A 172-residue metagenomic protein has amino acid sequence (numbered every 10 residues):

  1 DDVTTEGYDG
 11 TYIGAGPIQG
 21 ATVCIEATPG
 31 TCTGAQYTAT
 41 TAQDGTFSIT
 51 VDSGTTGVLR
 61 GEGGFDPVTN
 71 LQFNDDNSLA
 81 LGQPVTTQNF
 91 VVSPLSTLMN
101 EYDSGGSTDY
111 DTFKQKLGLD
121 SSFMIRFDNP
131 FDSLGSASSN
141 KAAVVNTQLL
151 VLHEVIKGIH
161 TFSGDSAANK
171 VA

Functional and structural regions predicted by a protein language model:
D1-A172: Feature for extracytoplasmic/surface-facing segments of secreted or surface-associated proteins, emphasizing
